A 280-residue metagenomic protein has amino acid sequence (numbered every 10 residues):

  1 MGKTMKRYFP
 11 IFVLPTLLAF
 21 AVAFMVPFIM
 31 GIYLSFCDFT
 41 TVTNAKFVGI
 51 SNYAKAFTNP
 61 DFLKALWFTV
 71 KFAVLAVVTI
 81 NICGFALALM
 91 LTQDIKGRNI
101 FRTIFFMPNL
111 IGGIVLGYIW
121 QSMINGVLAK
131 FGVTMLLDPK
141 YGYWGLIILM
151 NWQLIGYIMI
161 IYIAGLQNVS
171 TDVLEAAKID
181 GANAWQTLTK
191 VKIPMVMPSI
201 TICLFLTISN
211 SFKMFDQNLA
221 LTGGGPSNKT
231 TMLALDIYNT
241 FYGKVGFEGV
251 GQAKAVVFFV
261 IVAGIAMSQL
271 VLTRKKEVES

Functional and structural regions predicted by a protein language model:
K3-S280: A structural signal for multi-pass alpha-helical bundles of membrane permease subunits that mediate small-molecule
